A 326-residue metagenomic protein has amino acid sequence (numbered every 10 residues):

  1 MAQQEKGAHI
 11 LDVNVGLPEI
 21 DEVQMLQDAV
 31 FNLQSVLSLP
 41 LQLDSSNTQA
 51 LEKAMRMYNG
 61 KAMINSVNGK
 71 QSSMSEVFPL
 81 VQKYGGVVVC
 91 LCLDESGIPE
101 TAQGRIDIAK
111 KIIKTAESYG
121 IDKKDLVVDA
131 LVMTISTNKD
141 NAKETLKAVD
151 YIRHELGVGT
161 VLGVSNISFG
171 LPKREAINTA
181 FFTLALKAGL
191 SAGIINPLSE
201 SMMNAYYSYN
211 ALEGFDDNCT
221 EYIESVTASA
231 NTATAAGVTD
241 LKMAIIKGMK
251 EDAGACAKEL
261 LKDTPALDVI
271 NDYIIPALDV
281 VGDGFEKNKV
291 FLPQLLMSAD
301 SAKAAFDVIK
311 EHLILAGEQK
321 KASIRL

Functional and structural regions predicted by a protein language model:
M1-P18, V23-L26, F31-S35, Q42 (+3 more regions): ATP-dependent carboxylate/acyl-activation modules
S45: Rossmann-like NAD(P)(H) cofactor-binding subdomain of soluble oxidoreductases
T48: Short, polar loop motifs at secondary-structure junctions
L131: Short, well-ordered beta-to-alpha junction loops that form the rim of enzyme active sites and present histidine/acidic
